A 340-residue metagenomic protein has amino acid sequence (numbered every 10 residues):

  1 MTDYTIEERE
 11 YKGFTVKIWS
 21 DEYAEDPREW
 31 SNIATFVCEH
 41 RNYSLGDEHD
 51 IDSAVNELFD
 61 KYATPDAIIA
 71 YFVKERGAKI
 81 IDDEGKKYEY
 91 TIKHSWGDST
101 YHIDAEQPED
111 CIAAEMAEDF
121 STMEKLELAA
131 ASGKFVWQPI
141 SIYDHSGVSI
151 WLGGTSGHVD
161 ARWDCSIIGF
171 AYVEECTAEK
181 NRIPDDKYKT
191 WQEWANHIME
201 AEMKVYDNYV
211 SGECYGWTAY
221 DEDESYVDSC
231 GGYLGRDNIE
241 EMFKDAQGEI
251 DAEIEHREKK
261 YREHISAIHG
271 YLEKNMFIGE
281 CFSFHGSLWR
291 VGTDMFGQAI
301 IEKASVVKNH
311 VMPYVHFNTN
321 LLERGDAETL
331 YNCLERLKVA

Functional and structural regions predicted by a protein language model:
M1-A340: Acidic interaction surfaces
